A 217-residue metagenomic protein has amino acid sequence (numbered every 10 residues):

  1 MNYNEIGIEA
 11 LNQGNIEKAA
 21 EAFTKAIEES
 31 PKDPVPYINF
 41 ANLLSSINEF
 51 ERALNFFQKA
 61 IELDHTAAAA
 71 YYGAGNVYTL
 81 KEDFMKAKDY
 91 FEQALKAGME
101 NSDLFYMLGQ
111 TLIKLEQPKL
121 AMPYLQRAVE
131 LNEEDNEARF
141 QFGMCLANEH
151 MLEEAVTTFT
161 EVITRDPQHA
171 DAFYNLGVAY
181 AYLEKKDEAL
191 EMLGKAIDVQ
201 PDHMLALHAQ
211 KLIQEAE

Functional and structural regions predicted by a protein language model:
M1, P34-V35, A68-A69, N101-D103 (+4 more regions): Helix-start (N-cap) detector for alpha-helical repeat units in TPR-like alpha-solenoids, especially tetratricopeptide
M1-I6, Y182-E217: Terminal, low-structured helical/coil segments at or just beyond the last alpha-helical repeat
N12-K25, I47-K59, K81-Q93, K114-R127 (+3 more regions): Structural signature of tandem alpha-helical TPR/SEL1-like repeats, specifically the intra-repeat loop/turn
